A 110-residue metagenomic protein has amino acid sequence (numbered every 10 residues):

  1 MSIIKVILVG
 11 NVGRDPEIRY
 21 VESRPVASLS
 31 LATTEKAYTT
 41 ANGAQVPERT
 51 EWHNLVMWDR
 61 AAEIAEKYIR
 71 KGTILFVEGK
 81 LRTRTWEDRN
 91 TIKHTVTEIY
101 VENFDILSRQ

Functional and structural regions predicted by a protein language model:
M1-Q110: Single-stranded nucleic acid-binding surfaces, predominantly the OB-fold ssDNA-binding core
